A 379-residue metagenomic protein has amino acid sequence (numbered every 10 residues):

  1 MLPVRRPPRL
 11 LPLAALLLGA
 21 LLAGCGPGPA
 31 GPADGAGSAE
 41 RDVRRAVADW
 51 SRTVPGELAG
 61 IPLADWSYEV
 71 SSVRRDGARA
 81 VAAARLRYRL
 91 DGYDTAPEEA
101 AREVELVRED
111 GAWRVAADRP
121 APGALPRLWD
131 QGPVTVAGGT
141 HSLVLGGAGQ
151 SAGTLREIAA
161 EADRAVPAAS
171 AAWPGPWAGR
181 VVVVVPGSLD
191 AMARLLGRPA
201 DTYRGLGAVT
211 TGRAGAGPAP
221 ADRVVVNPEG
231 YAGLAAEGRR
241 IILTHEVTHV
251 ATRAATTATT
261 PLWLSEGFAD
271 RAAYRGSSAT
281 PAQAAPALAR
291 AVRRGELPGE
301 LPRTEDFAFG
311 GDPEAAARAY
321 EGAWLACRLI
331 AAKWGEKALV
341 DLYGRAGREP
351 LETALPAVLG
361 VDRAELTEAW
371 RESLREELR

Functional and structural regions predicted by a protein language model:
L2-L13: Bacterial N-terminal signal peptides that target proteins for export
P12-A23: Bacterial N-terminal signal peptides
C25-G28: Bacterial signal peptide processing site
G31-V54: Short, aromatic-enriched amphipathic alpha-helices that serve as compact interaction elements
L58-A96, A232: Surface-exposed, charged secondary-structure patches
D94-P133: Short beta-strand edge/turn micro-motifs at domain boundaries
G138-P261, L351: Juxtacatalytic substrate-recognition/specificity segment
T210-G217, E237-G238, I242, T256-R379: Acidic/His/Gly-enriched intrinsically disordered linker/tail segments that often contain short helix/coil "MoRF-like"
